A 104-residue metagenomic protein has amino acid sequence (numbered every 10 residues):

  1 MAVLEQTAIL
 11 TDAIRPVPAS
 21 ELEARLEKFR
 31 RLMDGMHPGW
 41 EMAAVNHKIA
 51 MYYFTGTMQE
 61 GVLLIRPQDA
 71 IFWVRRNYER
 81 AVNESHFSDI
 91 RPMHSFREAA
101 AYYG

Functional and structural regions predicted by a protein language model:
M1-F72: Terminal domain-start leader segments
L63, Y102-G104: Short, charge-rich binding segments
V74-Y102: Compact, glycine/acidic-enriched structural inserts
